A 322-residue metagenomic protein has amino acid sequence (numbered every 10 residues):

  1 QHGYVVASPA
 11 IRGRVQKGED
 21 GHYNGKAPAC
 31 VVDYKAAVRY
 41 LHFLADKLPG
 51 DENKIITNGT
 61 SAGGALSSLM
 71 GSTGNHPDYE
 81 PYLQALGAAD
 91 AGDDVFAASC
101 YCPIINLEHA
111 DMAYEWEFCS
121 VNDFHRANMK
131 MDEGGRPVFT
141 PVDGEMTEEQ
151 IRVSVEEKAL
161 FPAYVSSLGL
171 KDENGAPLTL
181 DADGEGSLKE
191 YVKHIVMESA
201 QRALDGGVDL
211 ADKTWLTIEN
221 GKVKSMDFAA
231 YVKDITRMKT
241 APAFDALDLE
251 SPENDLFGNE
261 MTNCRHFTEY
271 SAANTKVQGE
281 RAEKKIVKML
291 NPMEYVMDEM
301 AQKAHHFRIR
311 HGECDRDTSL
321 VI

Functional and structural regions predicted by a protein language model:
Q1-V32, T73, C314: Cap/lid segment of the alpha/beta-hydrolase catalytic domain
H2, A37-Y40, L44, T73 (+6 more regions): Structured segments of extracytoplasmic/periplasmic soluble domains in secreted or envelope-associated proteins
V15-G18, A65-L66, L107-H109, R316-T318: Short catalytic/ligand-binding loop motif for oxyanion handling, primarily in non-cytosolic enzymes, centered on
N24-K47: Alpha/beta-hydrolase active-site loop
K26-D33, N58, A62, D90 (+1 more regions): Extracytoplasmic/periplasmic, Sec-exported soluble proteins
F43-V121, V287: Primarily recognizes the serine-hydrolase "nucleophile elbow" in alpha/beta-hydrolase and SGNH/GDSL folds
Y101-I105, H109-T236: Non-catalytic, alpha-helical, charged scaffold/linker segments that couple or flank catalytic or architectural cores
A200-I322: C-terminal subdomain of alpha/beta-hydrolase-fold enzymes, centered on the catalytic histidine and its supporting
